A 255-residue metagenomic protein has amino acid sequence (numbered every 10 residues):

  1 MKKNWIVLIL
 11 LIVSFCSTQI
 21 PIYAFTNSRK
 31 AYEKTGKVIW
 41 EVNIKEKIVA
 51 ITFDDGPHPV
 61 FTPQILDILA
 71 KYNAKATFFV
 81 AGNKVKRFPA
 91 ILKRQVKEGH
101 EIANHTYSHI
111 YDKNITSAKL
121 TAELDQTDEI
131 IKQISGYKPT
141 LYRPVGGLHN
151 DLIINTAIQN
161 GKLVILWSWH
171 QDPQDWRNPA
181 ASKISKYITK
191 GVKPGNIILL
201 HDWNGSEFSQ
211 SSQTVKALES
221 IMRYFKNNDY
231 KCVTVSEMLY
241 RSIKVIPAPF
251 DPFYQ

Functional and structural regions predicted by a protein language model:
K3-I22: Sec-dependent N-terminal signal peptides of Gram-positive bacterial secreted proteins and lipoproteins
F25, K34-I44, Y72, K86 (+1 more regions): C-terminal domain-boundary segment and adjacent tail
N27-Y111, K119, E123-I130, S135 (+3 more regions): Active-site beta->alpha N-cap acidic-glycine motif
F53, V80-G82, N104-T106, P144-G146 (+3 more regions): A cross-domain feature marking catalytic cores of carbohydrate-active enzymes and several ubiquitous metabolic/repair
L66-T77, E101, S117-D151, N155-L163 (+2 more regions): CE4/NodB-like, metal-dependent polysaccharide N-deacetylase domain that modifies extracellular/periplasmic N-acetylated
I110-I115, P173-D175, G205-F208: A short acidic, helix-capping loop that chelates divalent metal ions and anchors anionic groups
L120-L124, A180-S185, S212-L218: Charged helix-capping and loop-helix junction motifs
I154-G191, Y230-R241: His/Asp/Glu-enriched short active-site or ligand-binding loop at hydrolase and phosphoryl-transfer sites
